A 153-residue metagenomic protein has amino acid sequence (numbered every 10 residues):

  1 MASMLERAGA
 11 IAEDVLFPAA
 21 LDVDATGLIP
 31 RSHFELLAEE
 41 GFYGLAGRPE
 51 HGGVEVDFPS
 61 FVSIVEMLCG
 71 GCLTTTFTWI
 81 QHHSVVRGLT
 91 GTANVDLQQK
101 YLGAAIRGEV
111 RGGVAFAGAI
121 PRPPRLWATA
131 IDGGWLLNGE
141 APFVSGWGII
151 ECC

Functional and structural regions predicted by a protein language model:
A2-S63, G139: Alpha-helical interface subdomain recognition
Y43-Q99, G103: Internal helix-loop-helix
L45, R107-G118: A short, Trp-centered hydrophobic/proline-enriched beta-strand micro-motif
G118-A119, G139-A141: Fold-independent oxyanion-binding glycine-rich loops and adjacent beta-strand/coil segments at enzyme active sites
I120-R125, V144-W147: Short, well-ordered, mixed-charge alpha-helical segments that flank or form enzyme active sites
L126-A130: A structural signal for short hydrophobic beta-strand segments in well-ordered beta-sheet cores
I131-G134, N138-E140: Conserved SET/PR-domain catalytic core that frames the SAM/AdoMet-binding pocket
E140-C153: DPxDG-like acidic metal-binding loop motif
